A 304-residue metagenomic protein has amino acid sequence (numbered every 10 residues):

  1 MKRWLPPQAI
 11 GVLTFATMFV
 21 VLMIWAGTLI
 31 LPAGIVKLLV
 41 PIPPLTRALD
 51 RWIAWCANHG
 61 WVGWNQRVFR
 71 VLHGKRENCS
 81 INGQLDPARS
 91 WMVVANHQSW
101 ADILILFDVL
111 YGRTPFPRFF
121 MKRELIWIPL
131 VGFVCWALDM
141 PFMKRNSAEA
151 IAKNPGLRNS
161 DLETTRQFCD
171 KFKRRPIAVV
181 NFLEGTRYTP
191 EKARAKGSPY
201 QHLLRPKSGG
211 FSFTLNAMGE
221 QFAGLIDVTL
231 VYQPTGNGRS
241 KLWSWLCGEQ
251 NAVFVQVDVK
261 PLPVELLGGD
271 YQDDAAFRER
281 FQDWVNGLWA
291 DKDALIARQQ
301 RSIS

Functional and structural regions predicted by a protein language model:
M1-W91, I105: Membrane-anchoring hydrophobic helices of lipid-metabolizing enzymes
A16, V20, L267-S304: Accessory terminal regions of nucleic-acid processing enzymes
P44, A48, W52-W61, P87 (+1 more regions): Catalytic core of membrane glycerolipid acyltransferases/transacylases, capturing the structured, soluble-facing
I81, V94-H97, F120-E124, F182-E184 (+1 more regions): Short His-Asn-centered micro-motif
I126-N146, K173-D270: A cross-family acyltransferase "interaction/gating" segment
A150-S160, R194-Q201: Short, flexible/disordered intra-domain loops and linkers
L157-D170: A Trp-anchored, charged/polar loop motif used as the substrate-binding/catalytic surface of acyl/ester-handling
